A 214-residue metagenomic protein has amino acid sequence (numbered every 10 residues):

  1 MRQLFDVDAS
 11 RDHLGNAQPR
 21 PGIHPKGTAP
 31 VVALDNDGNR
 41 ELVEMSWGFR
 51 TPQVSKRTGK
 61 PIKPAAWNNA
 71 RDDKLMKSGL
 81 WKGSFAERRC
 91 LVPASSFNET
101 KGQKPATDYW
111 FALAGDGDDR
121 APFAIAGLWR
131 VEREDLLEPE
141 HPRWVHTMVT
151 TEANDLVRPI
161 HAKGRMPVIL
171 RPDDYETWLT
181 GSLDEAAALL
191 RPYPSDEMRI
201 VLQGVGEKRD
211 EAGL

Functional and structural regions predicted by a protein language model:
M1-L214: Short linear sequence motif anchored by a di-proline
